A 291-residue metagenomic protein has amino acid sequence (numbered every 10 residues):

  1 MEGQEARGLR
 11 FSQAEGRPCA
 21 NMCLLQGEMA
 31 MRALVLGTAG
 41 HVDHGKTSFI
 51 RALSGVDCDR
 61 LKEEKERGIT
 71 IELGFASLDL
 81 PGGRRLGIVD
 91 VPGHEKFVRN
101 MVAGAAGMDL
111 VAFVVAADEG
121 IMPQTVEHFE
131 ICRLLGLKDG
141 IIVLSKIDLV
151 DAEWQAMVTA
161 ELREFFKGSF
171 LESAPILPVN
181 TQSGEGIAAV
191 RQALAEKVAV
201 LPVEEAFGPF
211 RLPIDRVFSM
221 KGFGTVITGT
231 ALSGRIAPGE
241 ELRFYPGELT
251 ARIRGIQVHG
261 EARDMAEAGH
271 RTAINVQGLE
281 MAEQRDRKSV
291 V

Functional and structural regions predicted by a protein language model:
A30-I88: Conserved G1/Walker A P-loop phosphate-binding module
L36-G40, H44-A52, K96-V102, L110 (+3 more regions): P-loop/Walker A NTP-binding module and the surrounding RecA-like catalytic core of P-loop NTPases
V42, I69-I71, S77-G82, A103-G107 (+2 more regions): Conserved catalytic network of the ASCE P-loop NTPase/AAA+ motor domain
P92-K96, A106-E127, L137-A156: Conserved Switch II/interswitch segment of TRAFAC-class P-loop GTPases
K146-E172: GTPase G-domain guanine-specificity segment
E164-D286: Conserved catalytic-core segments of large NTP-driven translation/proteostasis enzymes
K288-V291: Conserved small/polar residues in nucleotide/adenosyl-binding loops
